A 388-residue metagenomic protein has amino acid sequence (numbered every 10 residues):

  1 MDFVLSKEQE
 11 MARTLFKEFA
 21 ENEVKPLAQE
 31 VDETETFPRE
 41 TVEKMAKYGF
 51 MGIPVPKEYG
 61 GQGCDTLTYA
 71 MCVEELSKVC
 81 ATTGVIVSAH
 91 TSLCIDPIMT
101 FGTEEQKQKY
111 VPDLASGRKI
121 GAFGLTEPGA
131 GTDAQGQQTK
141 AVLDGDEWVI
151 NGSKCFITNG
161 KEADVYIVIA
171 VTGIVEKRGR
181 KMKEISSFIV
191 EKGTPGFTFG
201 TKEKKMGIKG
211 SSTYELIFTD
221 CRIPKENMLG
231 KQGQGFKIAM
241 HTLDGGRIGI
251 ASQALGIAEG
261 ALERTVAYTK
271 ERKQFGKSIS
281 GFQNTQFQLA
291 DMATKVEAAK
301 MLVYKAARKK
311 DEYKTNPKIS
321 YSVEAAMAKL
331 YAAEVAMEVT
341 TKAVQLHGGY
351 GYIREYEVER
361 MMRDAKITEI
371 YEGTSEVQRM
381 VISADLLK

Functional and structural regions predicted by a protein language model:
M1-A89, F101-Q106, D113-R118, G131-A134 (+4 more regions): Alpha-helical interface subdomain recognition
G49, V73-S77, A170-V171, V190-P195 (+1 more regions): Short Ser/Thr-interspersed hydrophobic loop/turn segments at strand-loop and sheet-helix junctions that line or gate
S92-T100: Helix-loop "lid/cap" segments that line or gate small-molecule binding pockets
L114, G129-T132, F156-N159, R178-R180 (+1 more regions): Short Gly/Pro-enriched turn/cap motifs at secondary-structure boundaries
G117-L125, I169: A short, Trp-centered hydrophobic/proline-enriched beta-strand micro-motif
G136, G193-P224: Flexible, small-/acidic-enriched active-site or ligand-binding loops
D146-E147, N151-F199: A short core secondary-structure module
T219-I238: Long, acidic (Asp/Glu-rich), low-complexity accessory segments flanking structured domains
